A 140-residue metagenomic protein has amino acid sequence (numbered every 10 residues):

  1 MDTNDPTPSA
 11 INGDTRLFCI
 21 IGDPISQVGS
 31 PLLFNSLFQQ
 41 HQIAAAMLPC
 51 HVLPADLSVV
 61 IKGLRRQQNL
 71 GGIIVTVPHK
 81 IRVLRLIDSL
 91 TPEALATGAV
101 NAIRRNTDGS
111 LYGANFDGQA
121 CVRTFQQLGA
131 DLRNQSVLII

Functional and structural regions predicted by a protein language model:
M1-A10, C121: Short N-terminal or domain-adjacent regulatory/targeting segments
I11-A130: Phosphate/diphosphate ligand-binding glycine-rich loop within oxidoreductases
C19, L138-I140: Conserved beta-strand elements of the Class I
